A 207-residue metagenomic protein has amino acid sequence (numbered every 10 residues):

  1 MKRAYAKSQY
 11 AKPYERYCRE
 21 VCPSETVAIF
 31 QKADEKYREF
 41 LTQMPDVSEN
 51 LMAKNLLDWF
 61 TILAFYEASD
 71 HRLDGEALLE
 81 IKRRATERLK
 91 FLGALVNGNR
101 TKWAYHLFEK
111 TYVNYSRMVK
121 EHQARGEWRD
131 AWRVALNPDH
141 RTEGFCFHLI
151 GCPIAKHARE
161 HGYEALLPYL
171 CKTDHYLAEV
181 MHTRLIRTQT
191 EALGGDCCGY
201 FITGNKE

Functional and structural regions predicted by a protein language model:
M1-R72: N-terminal, charged low-complexity regulatory/assembly segments
E20-E25, E49-L51, L92-L107, R184: Charged/polar, low-hydrophobicity segments characteristic of intrinsically disordered regions and flexible loops
S24, G75-E76, E164, R184: Short coil/loop linkers at secondary-structure junctions
L57, T61-E160: Amphipathic interaction/junction segments at domain boundaries or subunit interfaces
F60, A64, T173, G195: Short, well-structured alpha-helical interface segments that form or flank functional binding sites
R133-L193: Short, hydrophobic/π-rich interface segment
L193-F201: Beta-rich nucleic-acid/ligand-interaction surfaces
I202-E207: Short beta-strand-to-coil "C-cap" segments at the C-terminal boundary of structured domains/repeats, marking
